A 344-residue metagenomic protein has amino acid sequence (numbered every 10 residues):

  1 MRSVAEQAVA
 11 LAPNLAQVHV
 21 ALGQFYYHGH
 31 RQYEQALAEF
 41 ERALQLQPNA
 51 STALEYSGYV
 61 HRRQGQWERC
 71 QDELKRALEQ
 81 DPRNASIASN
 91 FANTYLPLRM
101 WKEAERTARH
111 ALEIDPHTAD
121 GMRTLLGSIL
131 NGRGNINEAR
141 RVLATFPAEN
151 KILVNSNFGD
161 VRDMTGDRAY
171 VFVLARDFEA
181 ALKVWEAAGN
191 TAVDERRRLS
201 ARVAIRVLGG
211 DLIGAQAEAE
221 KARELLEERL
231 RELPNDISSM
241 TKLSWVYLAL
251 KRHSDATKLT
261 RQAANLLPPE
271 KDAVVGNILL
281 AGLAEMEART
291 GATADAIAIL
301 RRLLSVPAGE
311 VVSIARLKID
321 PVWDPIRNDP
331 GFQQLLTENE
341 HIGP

Functional and structural regions predicted by a protein language model:
R2-E6, L15-V20, E34-L44, A50-S57 (+1 more regions): Alpha-helical protein-protein interaction modules
A10-L11, L22: Outer-membrane beta-barrel channel domains
F25: Catalytic-core segment of enzymes that process non-peptidic bonds
R31: Flexible phosphate-sensing "switch/lid" loops adjacent to ATP/NTP-binding sites across phosphate-transfer
